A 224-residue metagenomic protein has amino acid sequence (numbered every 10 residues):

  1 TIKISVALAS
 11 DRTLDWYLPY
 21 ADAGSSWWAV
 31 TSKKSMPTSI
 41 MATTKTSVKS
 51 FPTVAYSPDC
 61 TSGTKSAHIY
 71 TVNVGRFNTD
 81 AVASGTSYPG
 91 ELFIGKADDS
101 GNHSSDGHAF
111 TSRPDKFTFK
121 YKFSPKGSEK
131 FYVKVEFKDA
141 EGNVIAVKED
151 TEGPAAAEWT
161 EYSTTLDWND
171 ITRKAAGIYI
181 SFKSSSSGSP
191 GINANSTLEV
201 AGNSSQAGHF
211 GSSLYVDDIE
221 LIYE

Functional and structural regions predicted by a protein language model:
T1-T118, K130-S163, D167-W168, A175-E224: Aromatic (Trp/Tyr/Phe) and Gly/Pro-enriched flexible surface segments
K122-K126: Short solvent-exposed strand-capping/beta-turn motif centered on an Asx-Ser/Thr pair
